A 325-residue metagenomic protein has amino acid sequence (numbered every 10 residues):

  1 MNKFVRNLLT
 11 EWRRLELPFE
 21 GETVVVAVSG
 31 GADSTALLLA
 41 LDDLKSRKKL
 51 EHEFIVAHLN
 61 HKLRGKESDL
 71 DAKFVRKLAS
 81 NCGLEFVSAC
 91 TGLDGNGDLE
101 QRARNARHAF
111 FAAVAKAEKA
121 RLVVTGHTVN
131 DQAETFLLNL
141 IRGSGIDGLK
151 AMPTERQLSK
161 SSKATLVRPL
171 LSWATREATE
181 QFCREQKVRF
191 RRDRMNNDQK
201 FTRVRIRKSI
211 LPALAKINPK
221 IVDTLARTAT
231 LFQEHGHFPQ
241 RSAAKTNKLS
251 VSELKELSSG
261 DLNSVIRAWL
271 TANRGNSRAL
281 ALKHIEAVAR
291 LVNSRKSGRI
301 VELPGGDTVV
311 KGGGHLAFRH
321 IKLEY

Functional and structural regions predicted by a protein language model:
M1-S209: Core alpha/beta nucleotide-donor-binding catalytic domains of modification enzymes
F4-D33, E51-I55, L59, T91-L93 (+4 more regions): AMP-forming adenylation/ATP pyrophosphatase catalytic core
L44, G143, Q186, A213-I217 (+3 more regions): Change "in soluble alpha/beta enzymes" to "in soluble alpha/beta proteins
E118, N218, L270-R274: A broad structural signal for alpha-helix termini and local helix breaks/kinks
N196-R203, V222-Q233: Internal, active-site/partner-interface "lid" segment
R207-S209, A213-L225: Conserved anion/nucleotide-ligand pocket segment
